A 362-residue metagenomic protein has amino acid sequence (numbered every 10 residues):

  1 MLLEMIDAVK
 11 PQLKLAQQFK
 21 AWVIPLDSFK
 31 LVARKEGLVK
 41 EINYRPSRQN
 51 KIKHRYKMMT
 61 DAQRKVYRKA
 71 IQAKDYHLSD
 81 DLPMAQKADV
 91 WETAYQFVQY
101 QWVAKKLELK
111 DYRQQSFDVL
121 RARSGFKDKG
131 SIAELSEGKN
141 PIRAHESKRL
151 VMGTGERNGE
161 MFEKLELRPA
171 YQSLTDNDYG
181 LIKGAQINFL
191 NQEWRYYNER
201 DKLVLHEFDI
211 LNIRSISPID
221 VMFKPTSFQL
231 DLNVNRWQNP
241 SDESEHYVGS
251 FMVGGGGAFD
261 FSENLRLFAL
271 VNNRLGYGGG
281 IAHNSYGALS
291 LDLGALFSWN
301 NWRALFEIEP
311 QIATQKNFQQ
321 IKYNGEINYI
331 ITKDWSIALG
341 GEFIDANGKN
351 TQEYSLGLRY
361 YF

Functional and structural regions predicted by a protein language model:
M1-W22, R266, L275-G278, A346 (+1 more regions): Active-site nucleophile-His-acid catalytic modules used for acyl/amide transfer and hydrolysis across diverse enzymes
K35-G184: Outer-membrane beta-barrel initiation region
K148-L150, L190, K224-L230, L265-N273 (+5 more regions): Transmembrane beta-strands of outer-membrane beta-barrel proteins
T154-E160, Y171-S173, E193-R200, N212-R214 (+7 more regions): Transmembrane beta-strands of outer-membrane beta-barrel pores
L165, F208-I210, F251-G255, L291-L293 (+2 more regions): Membrane-embedded beta-strands of outer-membrane beta-barrel proteins, especially the hydrophobic/small aromatic
L167, N350-F362: Outer-membrane beta-barrel "beta-signal"
S173-G180, S215-F223, F259-F268, F297-F306 (+1 more regions): Repeated loop/turn-to-beta-strand initiation elements of outer-membrane beta-barrel proteins
R200-K202, D242-G249, I281-G287, Q315-Q319 (+1 more regions): Replace "Gram-negative outer membrane beta-barrel proteins" with "bacterial and organellar outer membrane beta-barrel
